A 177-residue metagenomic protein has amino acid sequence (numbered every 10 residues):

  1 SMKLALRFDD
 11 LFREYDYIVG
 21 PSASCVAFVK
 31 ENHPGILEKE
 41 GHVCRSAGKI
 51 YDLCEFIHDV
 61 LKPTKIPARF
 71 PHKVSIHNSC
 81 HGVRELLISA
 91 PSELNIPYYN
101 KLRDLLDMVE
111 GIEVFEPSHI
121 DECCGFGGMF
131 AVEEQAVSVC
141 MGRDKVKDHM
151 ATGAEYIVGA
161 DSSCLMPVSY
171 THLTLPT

Functional and structural regions predicted by a protein language model:
S1-P34, I66: Iron-sulfur-cluster electron-transfer modules
G20-A27, H77-E85, I120-E133, V158-P167: Local cysteine-cluster metal-coordination motifs and their immediate loop/turn environment, predominantly Fe-S cluster
V29-K30, L106, V168: Hydrophobic packing residues within well-ordered alpha-helices of enzyme cores
G35-H42: Glycine/small-residue-rich loop that forms an oxyanion/phosphate-binding "nest" at active or ligand-binding sites
C44-L61, L173: Short, flexible loop segments at boundaries between secondary-structure elements
A90-V109: Anionic-ligand binding region
V137-G153: A short, acidic, amphipathic alpha-helical segment used as a generic capping/interface helix at domain edges
T171-T177: Conserved small/polar residues in nucleotide/adenosyl-binding loops
